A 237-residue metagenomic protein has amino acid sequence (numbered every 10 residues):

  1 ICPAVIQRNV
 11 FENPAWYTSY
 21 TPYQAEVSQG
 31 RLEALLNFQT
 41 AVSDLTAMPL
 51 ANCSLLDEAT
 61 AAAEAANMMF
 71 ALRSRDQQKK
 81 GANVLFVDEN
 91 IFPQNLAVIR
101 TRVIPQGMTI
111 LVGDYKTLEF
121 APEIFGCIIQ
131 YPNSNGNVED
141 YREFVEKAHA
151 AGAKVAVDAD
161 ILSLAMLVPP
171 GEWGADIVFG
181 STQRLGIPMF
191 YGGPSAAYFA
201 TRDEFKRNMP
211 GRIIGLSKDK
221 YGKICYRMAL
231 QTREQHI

Functional and structural regions predicted by a protein language model:
I1-N37, S43: N-terminal entrance/gating region of PLP-dependent enzymes' catalytic architecture
Y23-V27, D44-E64: Short loop-beta-helix segment that forms the pyridoxal 5′-phosphate
Q29-L32, L36, V87-R102: Substrate-binding/gating loop at the entrance of the active-site cleft, primarily in PLP-dependent aminotransferase-like
V42, I99-R100, C127, D160 (+1 more regions): Buried hydrophobic positions in well-ordered alpha/beta secondary-structure cores of metabolic enzymes
S74-P93: Conserved PLP-anchoring active-site segment centered on the Schiff-base-forming lysine
L111-L162, R184: Active-site phosphate-binding strand-loop segment of PLP-dependent enzymes
G171-I187: Conserved active-site segment immediately N-terminal to the catalytic lysine that forms the internal aldimine
L185-I237: Active-site C-terminal subdomain of aminotransferase-like
